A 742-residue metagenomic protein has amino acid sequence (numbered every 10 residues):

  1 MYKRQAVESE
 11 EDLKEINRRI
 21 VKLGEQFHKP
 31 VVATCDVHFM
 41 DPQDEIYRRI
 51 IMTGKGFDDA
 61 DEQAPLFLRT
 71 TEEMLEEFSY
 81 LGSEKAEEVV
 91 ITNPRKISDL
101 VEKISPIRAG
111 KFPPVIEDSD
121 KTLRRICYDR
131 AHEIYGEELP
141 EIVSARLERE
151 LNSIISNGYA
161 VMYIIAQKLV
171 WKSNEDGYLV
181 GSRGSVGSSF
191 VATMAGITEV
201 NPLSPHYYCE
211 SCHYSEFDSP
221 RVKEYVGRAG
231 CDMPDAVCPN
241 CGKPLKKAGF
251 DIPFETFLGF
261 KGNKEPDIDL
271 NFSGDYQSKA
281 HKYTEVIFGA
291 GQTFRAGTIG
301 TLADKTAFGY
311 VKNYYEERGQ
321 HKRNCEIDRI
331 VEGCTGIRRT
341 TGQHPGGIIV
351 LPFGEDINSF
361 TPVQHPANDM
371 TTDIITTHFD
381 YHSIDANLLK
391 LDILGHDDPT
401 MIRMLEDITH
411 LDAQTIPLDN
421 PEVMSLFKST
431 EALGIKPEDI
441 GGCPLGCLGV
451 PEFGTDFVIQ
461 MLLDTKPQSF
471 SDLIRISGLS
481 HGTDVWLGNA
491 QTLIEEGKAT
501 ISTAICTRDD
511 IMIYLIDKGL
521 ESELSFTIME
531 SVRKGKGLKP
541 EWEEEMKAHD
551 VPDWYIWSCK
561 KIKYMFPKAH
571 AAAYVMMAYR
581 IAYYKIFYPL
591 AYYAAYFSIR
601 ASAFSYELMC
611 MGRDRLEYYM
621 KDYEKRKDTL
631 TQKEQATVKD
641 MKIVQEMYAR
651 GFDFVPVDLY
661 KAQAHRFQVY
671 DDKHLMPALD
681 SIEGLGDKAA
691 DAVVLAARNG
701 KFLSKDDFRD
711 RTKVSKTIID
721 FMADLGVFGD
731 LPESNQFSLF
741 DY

Functional and structural regions predicted by a protein language model:
M1-Q5: Conserved small/polar residues in nucleotide/adenosyl-binding loops
A6-E8, E76-S83, L270, K390-L391: Short histidine-centered catalytic/ligand-binding loop motif
A6-E8, V37-D41: Active-site-proximal loop/turn and secondary-structure-junction residues that shape catalytic pockets, frequently
E11-P30: Histidine/acidic residue-rich metal-binding segments in metalloenzymes
N17-V21, I91-S98, H281: Generic structural signal for well-ordered alpha-helices, preferentially at hydrophobic/aromatic core positions
T34, F39, I50-I51, D58 (+2 more regions): Noncatalytic, beta-rich nucleic-acid-contacting surfaces in large DNA/RNA-processing enzymes
E45-Y128: Active-site or pore-adjacent capping/gating segments
